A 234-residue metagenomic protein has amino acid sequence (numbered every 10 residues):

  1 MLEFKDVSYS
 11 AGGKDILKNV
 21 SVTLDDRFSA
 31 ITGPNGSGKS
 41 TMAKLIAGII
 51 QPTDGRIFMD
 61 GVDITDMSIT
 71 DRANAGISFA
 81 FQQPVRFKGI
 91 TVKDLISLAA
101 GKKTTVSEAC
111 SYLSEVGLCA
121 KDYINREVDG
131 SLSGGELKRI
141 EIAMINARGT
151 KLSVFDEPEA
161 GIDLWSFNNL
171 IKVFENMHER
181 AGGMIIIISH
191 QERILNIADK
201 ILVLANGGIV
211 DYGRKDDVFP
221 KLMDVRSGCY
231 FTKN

Functional and structural regions predicted by a protein language model:
L2-F4, D15-N19: Conserved structural motif at the start of ABC-family nucleotide-binding domains
T32-P34: The feature captures the beta-strand-to-loop junction immediately N-terminal to the Walker
A47: Helix-to-loop junction immediately C-terminal to a conserved catalytic motif
G55-V62, E108: Conserved ABC transporter NBD signature motif
D63-S78, L222: ABC ATPase NBD coupling module
Q83, G89-T105: Q-loop/switch helix immediately C-terminal to the Walker
V154-P158, W165: Walker B catalytic motif
G208-F231: Conserved beta-strand-loop-alpha-helix hinge in the C-terminal portion of ABC ATPase nucleotide-binding domains
